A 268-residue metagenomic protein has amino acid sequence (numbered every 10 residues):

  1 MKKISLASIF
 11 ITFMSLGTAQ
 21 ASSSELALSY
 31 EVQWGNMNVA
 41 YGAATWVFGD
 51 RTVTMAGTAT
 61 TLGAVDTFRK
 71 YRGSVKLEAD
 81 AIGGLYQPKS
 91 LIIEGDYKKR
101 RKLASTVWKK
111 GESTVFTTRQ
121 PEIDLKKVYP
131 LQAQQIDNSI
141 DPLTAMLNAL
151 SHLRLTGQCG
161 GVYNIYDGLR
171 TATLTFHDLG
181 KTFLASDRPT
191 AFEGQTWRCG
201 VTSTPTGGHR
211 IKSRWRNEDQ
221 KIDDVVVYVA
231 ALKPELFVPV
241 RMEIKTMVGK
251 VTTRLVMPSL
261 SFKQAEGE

Functional and structural regions predicted by a protein language model:
M1-K2: N-terminal secretory signal peptides that target proteins for export/translocation
S5-S15: Bacterial N-terminal signal peptides
F13-S15, L153, E193: Processing junctions and N-termini across compartments
A21-K110, T156-E268: Acidic, serine/threonine-rich low-complexity disordered tracts
E112-D178: A charged, solvent-exposed segment within the mature domains of Sec-exported extracytoplasmic proteins
